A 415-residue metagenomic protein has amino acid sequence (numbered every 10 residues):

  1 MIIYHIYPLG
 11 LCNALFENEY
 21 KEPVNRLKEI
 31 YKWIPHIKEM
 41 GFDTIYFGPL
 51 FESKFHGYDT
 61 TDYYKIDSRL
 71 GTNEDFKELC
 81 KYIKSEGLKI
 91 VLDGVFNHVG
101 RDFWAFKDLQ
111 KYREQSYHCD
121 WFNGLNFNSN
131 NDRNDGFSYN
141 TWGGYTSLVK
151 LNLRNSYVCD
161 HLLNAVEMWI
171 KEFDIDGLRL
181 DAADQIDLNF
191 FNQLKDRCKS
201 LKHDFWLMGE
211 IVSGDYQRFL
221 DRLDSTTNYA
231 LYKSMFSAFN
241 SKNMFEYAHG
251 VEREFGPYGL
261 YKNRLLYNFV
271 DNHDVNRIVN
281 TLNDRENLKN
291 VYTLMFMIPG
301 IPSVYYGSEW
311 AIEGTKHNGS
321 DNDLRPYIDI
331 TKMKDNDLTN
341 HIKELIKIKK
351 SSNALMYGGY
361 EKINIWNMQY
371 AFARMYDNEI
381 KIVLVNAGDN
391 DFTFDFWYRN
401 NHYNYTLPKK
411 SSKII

Functional and structural regions predicted by a protein language model:
M1, Y7-D43, L50-M168, E172 (+1 more regions): Substrate-binding/active-site clefts of carbohydrate-active enzymes
I2-H5, I45-F47, I90-L92, L178 (+4 more regions): Hydrophobic faces of well-ordered beta-strands that scaffold small-molecule active sites in alpha/beta enzyme cores
I6, I37, F47, Y63 (+9 more regions): Conserved, mostly hydrophobic/aromatic
L9, L50, V95-N97, A183-Q185 (+2 more regions): Active-site beta-loop-alpha junctions enriched in small/polar residues
E22, H249-R399, L407-K409, K413: Loop/helix patches that line or flank the sugar-binding groove of alpha-linked glycan CAZymes
F42, D174-I175, L223-D224, G300-I301: A structural motif
E86, K171, D181-Y261, E313-E344 (+3 more regions): Active-site-proximal helices and loops of the catalytic beta/alpha 8
V91, G177-A183, I278-V279: Short catalytic-loop micro-motif centered on adjacent basic/acidic residues
